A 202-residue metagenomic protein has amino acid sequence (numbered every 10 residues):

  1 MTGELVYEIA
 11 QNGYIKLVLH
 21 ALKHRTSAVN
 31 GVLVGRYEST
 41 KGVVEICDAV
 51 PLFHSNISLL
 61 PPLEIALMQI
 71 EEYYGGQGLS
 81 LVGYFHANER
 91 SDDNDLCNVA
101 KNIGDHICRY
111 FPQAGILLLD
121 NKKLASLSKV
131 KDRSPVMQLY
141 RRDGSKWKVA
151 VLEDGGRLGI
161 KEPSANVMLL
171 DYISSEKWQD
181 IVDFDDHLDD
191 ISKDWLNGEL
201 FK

Functional and structural regions predicted by a protein language model:
M1-G83, A87-K202: N-terminal beta-strand/alpha-helix entry module and adjacent surface of metal-dependent catalytic domains
